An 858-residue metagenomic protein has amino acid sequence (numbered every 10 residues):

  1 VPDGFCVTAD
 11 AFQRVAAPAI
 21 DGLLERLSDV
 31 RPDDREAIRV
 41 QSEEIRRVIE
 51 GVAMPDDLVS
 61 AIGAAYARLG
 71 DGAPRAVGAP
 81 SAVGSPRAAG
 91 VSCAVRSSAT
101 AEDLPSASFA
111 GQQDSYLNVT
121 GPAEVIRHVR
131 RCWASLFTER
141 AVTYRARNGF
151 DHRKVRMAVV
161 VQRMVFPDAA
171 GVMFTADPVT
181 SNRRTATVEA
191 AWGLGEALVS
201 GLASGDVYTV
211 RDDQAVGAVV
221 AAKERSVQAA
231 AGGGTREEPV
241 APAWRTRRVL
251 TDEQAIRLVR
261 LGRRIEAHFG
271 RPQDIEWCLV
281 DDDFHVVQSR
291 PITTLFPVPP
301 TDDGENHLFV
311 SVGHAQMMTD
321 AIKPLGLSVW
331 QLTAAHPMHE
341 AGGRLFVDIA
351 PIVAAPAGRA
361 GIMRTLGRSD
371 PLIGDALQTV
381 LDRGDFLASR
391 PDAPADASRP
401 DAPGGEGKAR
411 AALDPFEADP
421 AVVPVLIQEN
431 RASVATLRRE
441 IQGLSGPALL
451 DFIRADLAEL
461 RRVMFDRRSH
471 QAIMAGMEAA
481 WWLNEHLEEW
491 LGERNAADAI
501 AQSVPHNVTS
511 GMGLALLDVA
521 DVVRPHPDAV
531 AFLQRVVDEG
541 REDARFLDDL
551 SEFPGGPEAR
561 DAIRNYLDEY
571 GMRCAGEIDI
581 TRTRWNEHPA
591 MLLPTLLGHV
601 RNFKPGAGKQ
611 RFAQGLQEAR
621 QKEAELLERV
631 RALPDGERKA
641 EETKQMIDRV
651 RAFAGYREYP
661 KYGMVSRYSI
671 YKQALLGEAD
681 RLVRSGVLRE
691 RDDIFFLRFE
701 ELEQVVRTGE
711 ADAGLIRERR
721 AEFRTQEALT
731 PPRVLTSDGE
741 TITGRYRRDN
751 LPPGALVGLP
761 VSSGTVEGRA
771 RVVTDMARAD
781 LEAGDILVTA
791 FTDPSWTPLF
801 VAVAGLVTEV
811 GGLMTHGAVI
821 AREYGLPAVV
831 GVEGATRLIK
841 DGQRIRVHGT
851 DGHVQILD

Functional and structural regions predicted by a protein language model:
V1-D3, V7-A16, L24, E36 (+10 more regions): Conserved divalent-metal-coordinating catalytic cores that perform phosphate/pyrophosphate/nucleotidyl transfer
V1-V160, A169, T246-Q254, L258-A267 (+3 more regions): N-terminal beta-alpha lobe that positions the nucleotide/phosphoryl donor in ATP/NTP-coupled carboxylate activation
I20-L24, V40-E43, P105-Q112, R236-A243 (+5 more regions): Short acidic (Asp/Glu) and glycine-rich catalytic loops that position anionic groups and cofactors
R46, Q113, L627, R631 (+1 more regions): Amphipathic alpha-helical segments within well-ordered protein domains
S97-A101, G111, V165, A190-L194 (+1 more regions): Glycine-rich beta-alpha junction loops
A99, V159, M164-V165, P272 (+1 more regions): Short, active-site-adjacent segments that bind or coordinate small-molecule cofactors and metal centers
D103, E642-R733: Extended, domain-scale alpha-helical bundle/helix-rich regions
D635-R638, G663: Non-transmembrane, amphipathic alpha-helical segments
